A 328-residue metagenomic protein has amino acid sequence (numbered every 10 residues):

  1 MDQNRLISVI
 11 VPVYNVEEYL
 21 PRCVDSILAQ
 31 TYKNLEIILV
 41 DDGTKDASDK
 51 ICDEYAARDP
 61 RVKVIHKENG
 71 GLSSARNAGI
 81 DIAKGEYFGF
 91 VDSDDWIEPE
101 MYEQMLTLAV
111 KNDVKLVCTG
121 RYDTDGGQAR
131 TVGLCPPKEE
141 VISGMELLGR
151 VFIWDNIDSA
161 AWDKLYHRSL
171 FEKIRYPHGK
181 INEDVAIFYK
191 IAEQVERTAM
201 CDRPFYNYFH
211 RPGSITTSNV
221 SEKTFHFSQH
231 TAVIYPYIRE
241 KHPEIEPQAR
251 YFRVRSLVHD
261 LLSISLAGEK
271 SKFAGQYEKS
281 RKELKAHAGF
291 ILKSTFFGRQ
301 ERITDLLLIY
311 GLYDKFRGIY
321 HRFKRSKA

Functional and structural regions predicted by a protein language model:
M1-L28: N-proximal low-complexity "stem/linker" segments adjacent to membrane-targeting elements
P21, L35, T44-E54, A78 (+2 more regions): Acidic helix N-cap motif at the loop->helix transition within catalytic regions of sugar-transfer enzymes
S26, K33, D41-K50, E68: A conserved acidic beta->alpha catalytic loop
K67-A83: Glycine-rich, basic loop-to-helix element that forms the pyrophosphate-binding segment of sugar-nucleotide handling
L72, S93-T198, G213-E222: Donor-binding/catalytic cores of nucleotide-activated saccharide and glycerol-phosphate transferases/polymerases
F88: Short aromatic/hydrophobic "clamp" motif used to bind/position activated sugar donors
F205-R211, S218-I245, H259, S263-A288: Catalytic core of nucleotide-sugar-dependent glycosyltransferases
G268-A328: Membrane-interface aromatic/basic loop that binds lipid-linked glycans or pyrophosphate carriers, typified by
